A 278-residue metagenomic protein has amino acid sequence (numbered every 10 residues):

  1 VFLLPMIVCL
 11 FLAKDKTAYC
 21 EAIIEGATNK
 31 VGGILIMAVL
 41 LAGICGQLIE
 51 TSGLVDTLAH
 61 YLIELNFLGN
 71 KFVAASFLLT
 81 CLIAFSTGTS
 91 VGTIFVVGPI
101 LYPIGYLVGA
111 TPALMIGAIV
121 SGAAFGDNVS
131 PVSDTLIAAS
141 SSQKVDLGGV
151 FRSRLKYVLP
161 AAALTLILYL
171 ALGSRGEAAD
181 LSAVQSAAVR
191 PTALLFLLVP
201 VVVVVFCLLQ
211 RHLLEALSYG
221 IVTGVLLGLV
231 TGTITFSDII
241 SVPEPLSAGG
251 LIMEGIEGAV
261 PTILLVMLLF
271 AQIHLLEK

Functional and structural regions predicted by a protein language model:
V1, D56-N70, A110-M115, G173-R190 (+1 more regions): Inter-helical loop and helix-membrane interface segments of multi-pass membrane transporters/permeases
V1-L12, L35-A42, A74, L195-V203 (+2 more regions): Hydrophobic mid-bilayer segments of alpha-helices in multi-pass membrane transport proteins, especially secondary
F2-L3, P112-G126, R154, V158 (+1 more regions): Alpha-helical transmembrane segments
I7-V8, C45, I49, I83 (+7 more regions): Alpha-helical membrane-inserting segments
K14-I104, P243-K278: Membrane-embedded alpha-helical segments and adjacent helix-loop junctions characteristic of multi-pass solute
G26-V31, L35, V150-A161, G220: Junctions where cytoplasmic loops transition into the N-terminal start of transmembrane alpha-helices in multi-pass
L65-R152: Hydrophobic transmembrane alpha-helices that form the pore/transport pathway of multi-pass ion and small-solute
S121-A123, N128-D134, A139-A188, L195: Juxtamembrane and boundary regions of transmembrane helices in multi-pass small-molecule transporters and channels
